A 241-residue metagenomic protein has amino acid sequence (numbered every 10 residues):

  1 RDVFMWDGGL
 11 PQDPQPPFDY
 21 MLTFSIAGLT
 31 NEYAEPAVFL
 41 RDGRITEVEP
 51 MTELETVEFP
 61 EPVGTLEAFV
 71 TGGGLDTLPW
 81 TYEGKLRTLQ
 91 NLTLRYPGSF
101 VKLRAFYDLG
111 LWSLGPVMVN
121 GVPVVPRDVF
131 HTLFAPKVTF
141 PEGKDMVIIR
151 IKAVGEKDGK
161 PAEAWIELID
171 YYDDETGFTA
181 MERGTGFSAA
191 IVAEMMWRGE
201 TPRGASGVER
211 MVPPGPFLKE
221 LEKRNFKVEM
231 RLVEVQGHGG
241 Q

Functional and structural regions predicted by a protein language model:
D2-Q241: C-terminal catalytic/substrate-binding lobe primarily of soluble NAD(P)-dependent oxidoreductases
